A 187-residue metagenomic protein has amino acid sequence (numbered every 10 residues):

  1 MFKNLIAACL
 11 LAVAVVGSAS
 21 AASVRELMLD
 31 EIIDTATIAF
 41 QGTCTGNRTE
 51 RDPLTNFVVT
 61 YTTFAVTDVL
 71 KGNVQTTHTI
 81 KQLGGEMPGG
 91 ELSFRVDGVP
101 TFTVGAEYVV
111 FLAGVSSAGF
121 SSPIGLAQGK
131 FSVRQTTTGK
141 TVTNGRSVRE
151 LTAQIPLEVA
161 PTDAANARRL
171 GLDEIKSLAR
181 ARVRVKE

Functional and structural regions predicted by a protein language model:
F2-L10, V16-E187: Transition segments tied to proteolytic processing and entry into folded domains
